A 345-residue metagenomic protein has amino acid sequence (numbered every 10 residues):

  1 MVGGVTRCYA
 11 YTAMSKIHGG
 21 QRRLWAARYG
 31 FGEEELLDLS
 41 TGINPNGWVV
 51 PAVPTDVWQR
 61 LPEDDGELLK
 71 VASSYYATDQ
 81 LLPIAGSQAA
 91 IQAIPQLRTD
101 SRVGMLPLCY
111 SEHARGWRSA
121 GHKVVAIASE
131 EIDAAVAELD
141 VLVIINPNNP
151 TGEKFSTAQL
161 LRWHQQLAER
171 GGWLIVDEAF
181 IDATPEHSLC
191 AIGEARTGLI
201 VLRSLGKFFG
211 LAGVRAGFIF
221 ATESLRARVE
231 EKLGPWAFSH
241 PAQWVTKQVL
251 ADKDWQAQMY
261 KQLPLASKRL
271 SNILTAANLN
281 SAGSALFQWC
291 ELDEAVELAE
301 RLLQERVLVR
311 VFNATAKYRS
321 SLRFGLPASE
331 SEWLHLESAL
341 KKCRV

Functional and structural regions predicted by a protein language model:
T6-V71: N-terminal "arm"/small-domain region of PLP-dependent enzymes with the aminotransferase-like
D38, P83, L202, N278-S284 (+1 more regions): Short beta-strand
T78-V103, G217: Conserved beta-loop-alpha segment that forms the PLP phosphate-binding cup at the N-terminus of a helix
P95-R118, K123-A126, E130-E131: Conserved PLP-anchoring active-site segment centered on the Schiff-base-forming lysine
V125-T184, E194: Active-site phosphate-binding strand-loop segment of PLP-dependent enzymes
G198-L274, N278-S281: PLP-dependent aminotransferase class I/II
A221, W289-D293, E305-R344: Conserved PLP-binding active-site segment of the aspartate aminotransferase-like
P264, A276-E305, L326: Conserved PLP-binding catalytic core of the aspartate aminotransferase-like
